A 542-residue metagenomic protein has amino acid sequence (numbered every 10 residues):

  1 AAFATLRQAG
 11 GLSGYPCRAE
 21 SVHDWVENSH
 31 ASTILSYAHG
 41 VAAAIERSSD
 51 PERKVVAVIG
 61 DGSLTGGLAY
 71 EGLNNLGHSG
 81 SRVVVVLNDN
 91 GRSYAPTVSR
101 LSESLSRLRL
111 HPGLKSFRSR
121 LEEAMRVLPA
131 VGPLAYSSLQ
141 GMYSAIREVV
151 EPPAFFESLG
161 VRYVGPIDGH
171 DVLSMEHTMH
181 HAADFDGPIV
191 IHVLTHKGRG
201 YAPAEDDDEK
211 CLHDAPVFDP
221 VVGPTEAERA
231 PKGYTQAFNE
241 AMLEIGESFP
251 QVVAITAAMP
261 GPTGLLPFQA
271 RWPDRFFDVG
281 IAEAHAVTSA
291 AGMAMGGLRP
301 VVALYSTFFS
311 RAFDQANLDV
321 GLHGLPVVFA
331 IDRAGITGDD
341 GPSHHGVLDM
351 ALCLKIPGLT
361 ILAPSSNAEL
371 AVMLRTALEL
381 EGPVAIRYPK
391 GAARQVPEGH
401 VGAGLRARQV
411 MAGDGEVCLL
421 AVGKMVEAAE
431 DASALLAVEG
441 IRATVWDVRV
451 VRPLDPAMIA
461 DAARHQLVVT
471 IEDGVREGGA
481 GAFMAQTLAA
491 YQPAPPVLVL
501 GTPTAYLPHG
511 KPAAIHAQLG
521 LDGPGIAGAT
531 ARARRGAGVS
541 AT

Functional and structural regions predicted by a protein language model:
A1, T195-F309, Q315-L325, G382 (+3 more regions): Non-catalytic terminal/interface segments that mediate subunit docking, oligomerization, and allosteric communication
A1-S79, V252, A257, L265-L266: Cofactor-binding active-site loop characterized by glycine-rich and histidine/acidic residues
V26-E27, D50-G66, V83-V86, V252-I255 (+4 more regions): A short, small-residue-rich loop immediately preceding and capping a beta-strand
N90-F238: Long, well-ordered, tryptophan-enriched scaffold segments
A135-A204, P326-I331, A351-G399, G523-T542: Structural signature of the thiamine diphosphate
H177-H180, H213, G233-S248, G264-A270 (+3 more regions): Glycine-/acidic-rich phosphate or pyrophosphate-binding loops and their flanking alpha/beta elements
V217-A230, G338-D340, L359-T360, A482-T542: Peripheral docking tails and interdomain loops at the edges of cofactor- or intermediate-handling domains
A270-V279, E283, E430-A463: Generic long, charged, amphipathic alpha-helical segments
